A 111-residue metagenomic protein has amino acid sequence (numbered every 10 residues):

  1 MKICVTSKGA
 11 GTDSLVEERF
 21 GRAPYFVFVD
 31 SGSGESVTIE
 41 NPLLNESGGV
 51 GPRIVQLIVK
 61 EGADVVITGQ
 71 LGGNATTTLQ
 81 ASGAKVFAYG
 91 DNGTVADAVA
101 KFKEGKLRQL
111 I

Functional and structural regions predicted by a protein language model:
K2-L43: N-terminal first-folded block
S7, S14-E17, V65, Q80-A81 (+1 more regions): Domain-level signature for proteins that mediate thiol-based redox and metal-cofactor handling
S7-G9, G69-Q70, G90-D91: Short secondary-structure boundary segments
S14-E18, G49, T78, V99: Short, well-ordered secondary-structure micro-motifs
S36-I67, D91-G93, R108: Compact, charge-rich alpha-helical regulatory domains located at protein termini
G62-T78: A short, charged
G73-I111: C-terminal structural segments of small proteins and small subunits
